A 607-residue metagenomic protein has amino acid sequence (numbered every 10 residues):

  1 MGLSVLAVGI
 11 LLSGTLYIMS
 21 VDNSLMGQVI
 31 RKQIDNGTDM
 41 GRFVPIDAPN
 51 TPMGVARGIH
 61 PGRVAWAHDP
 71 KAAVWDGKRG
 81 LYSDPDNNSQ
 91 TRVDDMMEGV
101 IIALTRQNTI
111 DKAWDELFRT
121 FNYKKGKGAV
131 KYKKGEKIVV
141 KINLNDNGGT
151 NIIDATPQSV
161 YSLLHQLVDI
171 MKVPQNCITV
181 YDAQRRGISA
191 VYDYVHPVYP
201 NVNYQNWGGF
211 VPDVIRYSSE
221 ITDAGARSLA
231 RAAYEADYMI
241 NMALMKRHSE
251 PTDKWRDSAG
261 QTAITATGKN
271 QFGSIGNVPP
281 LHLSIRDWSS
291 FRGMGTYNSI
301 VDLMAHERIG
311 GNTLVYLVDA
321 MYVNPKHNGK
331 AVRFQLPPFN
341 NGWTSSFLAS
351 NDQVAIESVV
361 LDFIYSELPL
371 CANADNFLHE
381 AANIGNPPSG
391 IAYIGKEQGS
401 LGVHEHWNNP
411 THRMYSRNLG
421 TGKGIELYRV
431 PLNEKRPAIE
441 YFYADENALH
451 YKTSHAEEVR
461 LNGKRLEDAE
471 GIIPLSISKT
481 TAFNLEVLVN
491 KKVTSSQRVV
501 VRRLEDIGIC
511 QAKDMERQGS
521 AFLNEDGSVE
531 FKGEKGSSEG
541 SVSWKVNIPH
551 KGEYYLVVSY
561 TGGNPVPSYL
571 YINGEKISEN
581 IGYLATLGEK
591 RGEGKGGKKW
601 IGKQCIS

Functional and structural regions predicted by a protein language model:
V29-K134, N145-E434: Extended, low-polarity segments enriched in aliphatic/aromatic residues
E434-F442: Proline-enriched interdomain boundary motifs that mark the N-terminal boundary and often initiate the first structured
Y441-H450, K551-E553: Short coil/turn motif common to extracellular beta-sandwich-like domains
G463-A469: Short beta-strand segments within Ig-like beta-sandwich modules, predominantly Fibronectin type-III
G471-F483: Solvent-exposed segments in extracellular or luminal domains encompassing
K492-R503: Edge beta-strands of extracellular beta-sandwich domains
L504-S607: Extracytoplasmic
